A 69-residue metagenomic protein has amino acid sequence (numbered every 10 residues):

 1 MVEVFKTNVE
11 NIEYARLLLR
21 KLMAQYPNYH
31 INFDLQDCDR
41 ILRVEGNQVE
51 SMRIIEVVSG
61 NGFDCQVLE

Functional and structural regions predicted by a protein language model:
M1-N11: Short glycine-/aliphatic-rich beta-strand segments at the starts of folded cytosolic domains
V9-Q25: Short amphipathic alpha-helix segments
L18-L22, I54-N61: Short amphipathic alpha-helices in soluble, non-transmembrane regions that often serve as interface/regulatory elements
P27-H30: Gly/Ser-centered flexible loop/linker motifs
N32-F33, G62-E69: Conserved short beta-strand edge segments in small beta-sheet-based binding/regulatory domains
L35-D39: Short Gly/Ser/Thr- and Asp/Glu-enriched loop/turn motifs at secondary-structure junctions
R40-V44: A generic structural motif
G46-S51: Helix N-cap motif at beta-to-alpha junctions
